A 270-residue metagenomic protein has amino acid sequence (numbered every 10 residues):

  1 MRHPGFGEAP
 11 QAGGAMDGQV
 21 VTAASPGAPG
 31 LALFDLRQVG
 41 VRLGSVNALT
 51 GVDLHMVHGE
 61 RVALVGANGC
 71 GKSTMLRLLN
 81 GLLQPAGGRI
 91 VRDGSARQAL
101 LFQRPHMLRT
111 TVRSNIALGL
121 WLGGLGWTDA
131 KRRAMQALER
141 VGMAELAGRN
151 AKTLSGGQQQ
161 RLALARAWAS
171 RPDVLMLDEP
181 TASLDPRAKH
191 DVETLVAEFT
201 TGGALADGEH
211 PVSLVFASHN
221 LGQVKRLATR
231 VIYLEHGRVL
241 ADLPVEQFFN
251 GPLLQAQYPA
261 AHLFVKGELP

Functional and structural regions predicted by a protein language model:
V65-A67: The feature captures the beta-strand-to-loop junction immediately N-terminal to the Walker
N80: Helix-to-loop junction immediately C-terminal to a conserved catalytic motif
D129-L146: Conserved ABC ATPase "signature" region
N150-L154, Q158: Conserved ABC ATPase signature
L175-D178: Catalytic Walker B motif of ABC-type/P-loop ATPase nucleotide-binding domains
S218-H219: H-loop/switch region of ABC-family ATPase nucleotide-binding domains
R238-L263: Conserved beta-strand-loop-alpha-helix hinge in the C-terminal portion of ABC ATPase nucleotide-binding domains
